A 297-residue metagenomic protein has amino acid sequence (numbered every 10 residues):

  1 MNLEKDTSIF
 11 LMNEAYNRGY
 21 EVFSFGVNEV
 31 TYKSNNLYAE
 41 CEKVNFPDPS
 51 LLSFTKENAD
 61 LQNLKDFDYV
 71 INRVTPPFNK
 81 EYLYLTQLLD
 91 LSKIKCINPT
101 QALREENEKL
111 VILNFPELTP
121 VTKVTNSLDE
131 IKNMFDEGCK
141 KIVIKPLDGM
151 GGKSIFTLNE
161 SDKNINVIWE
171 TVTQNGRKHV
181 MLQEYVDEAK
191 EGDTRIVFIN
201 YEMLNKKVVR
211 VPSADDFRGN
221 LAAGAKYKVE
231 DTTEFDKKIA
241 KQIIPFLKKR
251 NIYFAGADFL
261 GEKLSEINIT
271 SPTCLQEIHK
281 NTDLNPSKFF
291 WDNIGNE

Functional and structural regions predicted by a protein language model:
N2-V124: Conserved N-proximal alpha/beta basic substrate-recognition cap immediately N-terminal to, or forming the N-lobe
E4, T232-E297: ATP-dependent carboxylate activation and anion-phosphoryl transfer catalytic cores that bind Mg-ATP to form
T75-P77, L147-G149, P272: Short glycine-rich anion-binding loops that position phosphate/pyrophosphate groups of nucleotides and phosphorylated
T100-R104, V209-S213, L260-K263: Short glycine-enriched loops at secondary-structure junctions
T119-C139: Rossmann-like NAD(P)H-binding beta-loop-alpha module
D129, G138-K141, G151-K237, L247: Phosphate-binding site of ATP-dependent enzymes
